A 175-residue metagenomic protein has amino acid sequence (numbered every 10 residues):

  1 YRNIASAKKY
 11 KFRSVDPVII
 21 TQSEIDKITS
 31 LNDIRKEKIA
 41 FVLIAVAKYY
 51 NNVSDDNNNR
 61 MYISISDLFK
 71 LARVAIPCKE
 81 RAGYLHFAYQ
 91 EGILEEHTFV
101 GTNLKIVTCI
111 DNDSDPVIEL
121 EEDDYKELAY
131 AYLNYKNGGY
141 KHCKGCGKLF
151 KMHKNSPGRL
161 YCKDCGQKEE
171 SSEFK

Functional and structural regions predicted by a protein language model:
Y1-Y140, K144, K151-L160, Q167-K175: Basic, alpha-helical nucleic-acid-binding regions used in initiation and control of genome expression
